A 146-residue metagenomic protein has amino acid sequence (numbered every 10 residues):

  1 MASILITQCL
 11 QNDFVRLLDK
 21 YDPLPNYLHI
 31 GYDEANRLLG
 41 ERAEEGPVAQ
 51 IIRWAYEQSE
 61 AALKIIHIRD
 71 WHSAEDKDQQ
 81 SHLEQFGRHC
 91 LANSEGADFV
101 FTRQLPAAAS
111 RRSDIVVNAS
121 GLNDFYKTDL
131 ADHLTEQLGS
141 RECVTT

Functional and structural regions predicted by a protein language model:
M1-S113: Active-site acidic carboxylates
H89-T146: Internal catalytic-core helix/loop-beta-alpha segment that presents or stabilizes conserved functional determinants
